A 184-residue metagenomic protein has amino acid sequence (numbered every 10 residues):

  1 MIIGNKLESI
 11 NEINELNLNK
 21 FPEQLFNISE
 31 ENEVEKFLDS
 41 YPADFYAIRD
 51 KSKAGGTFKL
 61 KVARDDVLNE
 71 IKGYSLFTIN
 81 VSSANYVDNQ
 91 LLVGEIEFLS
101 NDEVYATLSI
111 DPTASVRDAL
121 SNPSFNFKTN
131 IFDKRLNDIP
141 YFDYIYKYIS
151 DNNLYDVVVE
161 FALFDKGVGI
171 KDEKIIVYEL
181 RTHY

Functional and structural regions predicted by a protein language model:
M1-Y184: Nucleotide/phosphate-binding sheet-loop regions of phosphoryl- and nucleotidyl-transfer enzymes
